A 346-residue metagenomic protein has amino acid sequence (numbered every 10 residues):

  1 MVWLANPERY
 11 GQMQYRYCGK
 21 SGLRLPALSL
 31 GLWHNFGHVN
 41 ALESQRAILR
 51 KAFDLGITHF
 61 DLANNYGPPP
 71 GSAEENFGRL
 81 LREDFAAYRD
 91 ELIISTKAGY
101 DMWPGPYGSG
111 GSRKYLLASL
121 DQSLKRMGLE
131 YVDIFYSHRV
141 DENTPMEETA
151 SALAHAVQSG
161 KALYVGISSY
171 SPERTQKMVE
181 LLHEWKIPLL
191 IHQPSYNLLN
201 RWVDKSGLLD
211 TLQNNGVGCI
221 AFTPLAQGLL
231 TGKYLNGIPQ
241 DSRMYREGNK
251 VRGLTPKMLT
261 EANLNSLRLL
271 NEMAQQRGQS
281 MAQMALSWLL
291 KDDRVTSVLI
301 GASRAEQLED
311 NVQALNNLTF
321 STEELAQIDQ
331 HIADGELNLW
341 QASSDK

Functional and structural regions predicted by a protein language model:
M1-L92, Q158: N-terminal binding-site loop/beta-alpha segment at the start of enzyme catalytic domains that lines or forms
V2-P7, Q12, T144-A333, D345: Beta/alpha (TIM)-barrel catalytic core signal, keyed to glycine-rich beta->alpha loops juxtaposed to Asp/Glu that bind
G19-G37, S95-G108, Y131, Y136: N-terminal small/glycine-rich loop or linker at the start of catalytic domains across soluble metabolic enzymes
P26-L30, F60-L62, L92-T96, F135-S137 (+4 more regions): Hydrophobic faces of well-ordered beta-strands that scaffold small-molecule active sites in alpha/beta enzyme cores
N40-A52, G111-M127, T175-V179: Short, acidic/polar
N40-S44, S72, N76, Y107-Y115 (+2 more regions): Alpha-helix N-cap and loop-to-helix initiation/capping positions
K51, L55, R126-M127, G160 (+1 more regions): Structural motif
L124-T144: Active-site groove signature of glycoside hydrolases
